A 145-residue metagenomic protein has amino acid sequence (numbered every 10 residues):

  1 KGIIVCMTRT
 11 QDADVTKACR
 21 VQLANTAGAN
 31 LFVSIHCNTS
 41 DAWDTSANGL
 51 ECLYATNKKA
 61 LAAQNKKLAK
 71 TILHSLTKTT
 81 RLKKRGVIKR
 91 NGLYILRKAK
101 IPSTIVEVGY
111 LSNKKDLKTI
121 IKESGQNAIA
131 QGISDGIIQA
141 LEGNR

Functional and structural regions predicted by a protein language model:
K1-R145: Active-site-proximal helix/loop segments of hydrolytic enzymes
